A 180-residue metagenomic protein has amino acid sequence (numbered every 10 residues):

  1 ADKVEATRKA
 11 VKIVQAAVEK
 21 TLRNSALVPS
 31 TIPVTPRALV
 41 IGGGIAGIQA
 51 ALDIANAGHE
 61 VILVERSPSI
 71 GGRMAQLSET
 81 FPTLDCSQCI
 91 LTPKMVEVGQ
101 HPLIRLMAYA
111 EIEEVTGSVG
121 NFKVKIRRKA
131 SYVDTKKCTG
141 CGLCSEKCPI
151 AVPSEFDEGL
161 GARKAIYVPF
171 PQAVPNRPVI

Functional and structural regions predicted by a protein language model:
A1-R8, T83, S87: Cofactor-cradling patches in redox/metallo enzymes
T7, V11, V40-A55, P68 (+2 more regions): Cysteine-centered iron-sulfur cluster-binding motifs in ferredoxin-type domains/subunits of redox enzymes
K12-E19: N-terminal pre-Walker A segment at the start of P-loop NTPase domains
E19-P36: A short, basic/flexible loop-to-alpha-helix module at the beginning of a structural domain
L27-P29, S67-P93, M107-K137, P149-I180: Non-heme iron-sulfur electron-transfer modules
T31-A46, I62: Beta1/beta-strand and adjacent pyrophosphate-binding region of the FAD-binding site in flavoprotein oxidoreductases
A51-P82, G99-Q100: Phosphate-binding active sites in nucleotide-utilizing proteins
L103-R105: Conserved beta-strand segments of alpha/beta enzyme cores
